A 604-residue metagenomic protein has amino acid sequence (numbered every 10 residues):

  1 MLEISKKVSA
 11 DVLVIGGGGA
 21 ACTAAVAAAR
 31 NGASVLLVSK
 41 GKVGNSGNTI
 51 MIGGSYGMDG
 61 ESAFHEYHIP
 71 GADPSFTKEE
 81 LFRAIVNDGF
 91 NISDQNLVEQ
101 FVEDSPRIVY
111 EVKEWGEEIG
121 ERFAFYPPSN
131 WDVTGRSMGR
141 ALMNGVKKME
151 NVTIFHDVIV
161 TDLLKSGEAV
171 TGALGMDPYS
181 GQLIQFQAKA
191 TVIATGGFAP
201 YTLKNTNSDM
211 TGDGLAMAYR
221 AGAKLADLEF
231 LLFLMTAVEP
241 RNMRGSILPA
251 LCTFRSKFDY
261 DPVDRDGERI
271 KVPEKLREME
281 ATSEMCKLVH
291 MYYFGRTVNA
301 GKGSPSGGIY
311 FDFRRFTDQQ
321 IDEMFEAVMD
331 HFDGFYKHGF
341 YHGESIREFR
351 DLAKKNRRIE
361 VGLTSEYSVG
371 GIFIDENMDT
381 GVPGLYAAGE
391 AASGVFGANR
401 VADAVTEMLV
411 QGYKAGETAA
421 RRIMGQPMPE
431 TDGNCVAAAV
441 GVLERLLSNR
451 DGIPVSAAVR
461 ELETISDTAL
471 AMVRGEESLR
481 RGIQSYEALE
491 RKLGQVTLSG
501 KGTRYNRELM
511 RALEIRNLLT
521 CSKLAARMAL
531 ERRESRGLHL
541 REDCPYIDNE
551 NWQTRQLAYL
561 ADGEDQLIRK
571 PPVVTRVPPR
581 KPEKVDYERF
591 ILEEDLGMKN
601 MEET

Functional and structural regions predicted by a protein language model:
M1-E3, K7-V8, N31-A33, K42-G44 (+9 more regions): Glycine- and aromatic-enriched mobile tails/lids
V12-L37: N-terminal Rossmann-like FAD-binding beta1-loop-alpha1 element of flavoenzymes
G18-A20, K42, F198: Residue-level detector of alpha-helix initiation sites
G41-D73, R83, L232-A237, M243-I247: Conserved N-terminal glycine-rich FAD pyrophosphate-binding loop of Rossmann-like flavoproteins
S105-Q182, Q187-A190, A194, A237-K257: Conserved redox-cofactor binding core of oxidoreductases
T161-S180, Q185, K354-S393: FAD-site-proximal beta/loop scaffold in flavoenzymes
A190-R244, A402-T418: Glycine-rich loop(s) and the adjacent beta-strand/alpha-helix scaffold that form part
K224-L352, V405, L409, T418-M424: An anion/pyrophosphate-binding glycine-rich loop and adjacent beta-alpha core in soluble alpha-beta enzymes
